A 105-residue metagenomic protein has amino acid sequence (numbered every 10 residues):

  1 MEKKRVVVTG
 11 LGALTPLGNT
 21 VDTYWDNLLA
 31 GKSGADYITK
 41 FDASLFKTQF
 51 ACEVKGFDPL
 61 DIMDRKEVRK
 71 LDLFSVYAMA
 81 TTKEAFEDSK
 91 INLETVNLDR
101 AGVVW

Functional and structural regions predicted by a protein language model:
M1-W105: Conserved "HGTGT" condensation-loop signature of ketosynthase/thiolase-family condensing enzymes that catalyze
